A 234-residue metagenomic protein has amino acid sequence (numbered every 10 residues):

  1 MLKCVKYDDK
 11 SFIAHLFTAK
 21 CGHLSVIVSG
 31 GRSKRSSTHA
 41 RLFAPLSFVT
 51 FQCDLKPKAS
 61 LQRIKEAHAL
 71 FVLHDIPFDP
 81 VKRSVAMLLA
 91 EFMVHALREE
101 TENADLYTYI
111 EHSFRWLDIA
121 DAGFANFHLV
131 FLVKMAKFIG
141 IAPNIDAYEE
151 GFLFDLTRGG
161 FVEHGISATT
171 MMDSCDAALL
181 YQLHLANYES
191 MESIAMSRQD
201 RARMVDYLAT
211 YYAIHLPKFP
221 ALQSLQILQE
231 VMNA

Functional and structural regions predicted by a protein language model:
M1-A234: Non-catalytic alpha-helical scaffolds and adjoining flexible linkers that form interface surfaces for assembly
